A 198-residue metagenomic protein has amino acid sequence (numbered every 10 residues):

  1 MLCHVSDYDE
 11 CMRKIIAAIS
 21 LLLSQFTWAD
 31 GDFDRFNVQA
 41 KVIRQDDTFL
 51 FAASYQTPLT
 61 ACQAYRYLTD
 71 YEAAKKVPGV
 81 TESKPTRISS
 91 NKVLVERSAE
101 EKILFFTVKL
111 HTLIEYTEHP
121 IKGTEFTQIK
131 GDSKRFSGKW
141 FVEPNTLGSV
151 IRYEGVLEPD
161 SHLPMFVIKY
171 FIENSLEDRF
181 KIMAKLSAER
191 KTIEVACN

Functional and structural regions predicted by a protein language model:
D9-I15: Positively charged n-region of N-terminal signal peptides that target proteins for export
W28-S90, N198: Hydrophobic ligand-binding cavity/cleft-lining segments
A52-Y55, S83-P85, L110-T117, S137-P144: Hydrophobic/aromatic beta-strand elements that line small-molecule binding cavities or substrate pockets in beta-rich
T57-A61, A99-I103, E118-P120, D132-K134 (+2 more regions): Beta-strand elements of well-folded, non-transmembrane domains
P58-C62, T86-N91, T117-K122, F141-V150: A short, structured loop/turn motif at beta-sheet edges
Q128-N174, D178: Beta-strand/loop substructures that line and gate deep hydrophobic ligand-binding cavities in soluble
K185-N198: Short, highly charged C-terminal tails/helix-capping segments
